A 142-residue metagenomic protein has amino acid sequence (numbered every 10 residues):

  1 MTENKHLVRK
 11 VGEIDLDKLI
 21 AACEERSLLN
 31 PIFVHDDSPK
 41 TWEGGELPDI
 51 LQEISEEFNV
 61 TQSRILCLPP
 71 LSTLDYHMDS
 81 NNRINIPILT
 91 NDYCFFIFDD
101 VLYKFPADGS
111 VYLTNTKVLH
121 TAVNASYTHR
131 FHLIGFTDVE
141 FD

Functional and structural regions predicted by a protein language model:
M1-E57: Non-heme Fe(II)/2-oxoglutarate
E46-D49, L68-S72, S80: Short acidic (Asp/Glu) patches
I54-L66: Edge strands and adjacent loops of beta-rich recognition modules
T61, S80-N82, H129: Residues that flank catalytic or metal-binding motifs in active/ligand-binding sites
C67, M78-C94: Short, conserved beta-strand element in jelly-roll/cupin
L74-H77, C94-F96, F105, T114-S126 (+1 more regions): Short beta-strand His + acidic residue motifs that chelate non-heme Fe in jelly-roll/DSBH and cupin folds
I84-P87, V111-L113, Y127-D142: A short hydrophobic beta-strand segment most commonly corresponding to one strand of the jelly-roll/cupin
P87-A107: A short beta-strand-loop-beta hairpin characteristic of the jelly-roll/cupin
